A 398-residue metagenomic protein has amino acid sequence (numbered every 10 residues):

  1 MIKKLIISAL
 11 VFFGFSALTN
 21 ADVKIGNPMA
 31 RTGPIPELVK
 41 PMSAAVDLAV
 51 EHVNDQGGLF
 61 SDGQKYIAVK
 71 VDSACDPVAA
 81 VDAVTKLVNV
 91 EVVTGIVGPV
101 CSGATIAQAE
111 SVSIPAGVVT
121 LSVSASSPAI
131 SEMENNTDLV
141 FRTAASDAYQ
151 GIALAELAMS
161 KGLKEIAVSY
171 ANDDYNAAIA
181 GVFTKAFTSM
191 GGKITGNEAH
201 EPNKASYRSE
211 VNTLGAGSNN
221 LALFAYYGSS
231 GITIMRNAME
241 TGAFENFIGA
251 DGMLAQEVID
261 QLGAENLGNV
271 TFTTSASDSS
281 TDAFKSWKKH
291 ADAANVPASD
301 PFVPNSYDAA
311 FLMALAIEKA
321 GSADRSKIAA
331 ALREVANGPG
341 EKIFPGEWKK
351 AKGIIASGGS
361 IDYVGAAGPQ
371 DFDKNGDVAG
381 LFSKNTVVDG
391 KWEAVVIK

Functional and structural regions predicted by a protein language model:
I2-V11, A21-K398: Extracytosolic ligand-binding ectodomains
G14-F15: Periodic, rod-like helical contexts
